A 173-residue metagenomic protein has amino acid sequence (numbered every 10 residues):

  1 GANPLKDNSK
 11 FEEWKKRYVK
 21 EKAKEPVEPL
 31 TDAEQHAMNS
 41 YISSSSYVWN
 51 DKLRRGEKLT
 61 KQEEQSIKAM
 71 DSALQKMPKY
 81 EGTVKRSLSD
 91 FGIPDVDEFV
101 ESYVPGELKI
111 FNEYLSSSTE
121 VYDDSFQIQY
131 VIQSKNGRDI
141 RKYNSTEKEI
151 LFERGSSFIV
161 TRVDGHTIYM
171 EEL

Functional and structural regions predicted by a protein language model:
G1-L173: Mono-ADP-ribosyltransferase
